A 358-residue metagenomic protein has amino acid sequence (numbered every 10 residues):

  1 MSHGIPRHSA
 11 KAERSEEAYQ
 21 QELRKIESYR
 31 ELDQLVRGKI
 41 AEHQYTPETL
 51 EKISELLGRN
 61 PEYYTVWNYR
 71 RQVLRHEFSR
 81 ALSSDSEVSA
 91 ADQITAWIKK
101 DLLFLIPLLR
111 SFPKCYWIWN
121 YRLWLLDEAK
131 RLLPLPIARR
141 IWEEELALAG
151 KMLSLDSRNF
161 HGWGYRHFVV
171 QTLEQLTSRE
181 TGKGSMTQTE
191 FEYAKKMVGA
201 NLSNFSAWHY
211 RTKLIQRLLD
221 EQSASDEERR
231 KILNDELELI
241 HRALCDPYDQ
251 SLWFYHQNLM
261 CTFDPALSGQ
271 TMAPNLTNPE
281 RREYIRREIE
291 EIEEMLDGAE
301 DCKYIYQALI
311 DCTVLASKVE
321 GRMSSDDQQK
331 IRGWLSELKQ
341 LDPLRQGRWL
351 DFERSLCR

Functional and structural regions predicted by a protein language model:
M1-T65, R70-I98: Extreme N-terminal leader/anchor segments
Q21, V36-A41, L74-I94, L126-R139 (+4 more regions): Short coil/turn connectors between adjacent alpha-helices in alpha-solenoid helical repeat scaffolds
E48, T65, W117, H161 (+7 more regions): Alpha-helical positions within canonical tetratricopeptide repeat
T49, W67, W119, W163 (+4 more regions): TPR repeat positional signature
L102-P113, W119-P247: Eukaryote-skewed repeat-based solenoidal scaffolds used as protein-protein interaction platforms, primarily
K213-R358: Structured C-terminal portions of repeat-based eukaryotic scaffold domains
